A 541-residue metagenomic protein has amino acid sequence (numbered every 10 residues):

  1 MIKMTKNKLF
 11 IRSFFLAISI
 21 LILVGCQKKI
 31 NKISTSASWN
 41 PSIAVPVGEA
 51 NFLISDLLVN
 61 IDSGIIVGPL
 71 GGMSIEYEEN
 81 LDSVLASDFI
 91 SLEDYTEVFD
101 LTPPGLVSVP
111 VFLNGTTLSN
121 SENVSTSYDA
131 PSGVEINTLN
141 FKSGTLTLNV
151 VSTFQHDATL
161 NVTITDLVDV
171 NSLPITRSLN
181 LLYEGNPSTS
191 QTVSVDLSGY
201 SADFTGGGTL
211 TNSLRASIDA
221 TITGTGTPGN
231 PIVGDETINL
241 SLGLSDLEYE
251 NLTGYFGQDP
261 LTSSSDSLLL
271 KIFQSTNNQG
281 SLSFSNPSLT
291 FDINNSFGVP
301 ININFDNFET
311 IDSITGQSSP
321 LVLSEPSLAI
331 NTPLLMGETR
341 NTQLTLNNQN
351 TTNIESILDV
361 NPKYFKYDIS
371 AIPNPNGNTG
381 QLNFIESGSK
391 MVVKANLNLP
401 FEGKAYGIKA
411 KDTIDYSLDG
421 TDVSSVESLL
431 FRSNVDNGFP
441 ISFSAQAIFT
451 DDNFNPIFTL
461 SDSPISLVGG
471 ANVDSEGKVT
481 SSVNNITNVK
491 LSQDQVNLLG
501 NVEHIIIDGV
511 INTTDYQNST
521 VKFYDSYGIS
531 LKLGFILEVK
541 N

Functional and structural regions predicted by a protein language model:
M1-G25: Sec-dependent bacterial lipoprotein signal peptides
C26-N541: Extracellular/secretory-pathway and virion-surface proteins
